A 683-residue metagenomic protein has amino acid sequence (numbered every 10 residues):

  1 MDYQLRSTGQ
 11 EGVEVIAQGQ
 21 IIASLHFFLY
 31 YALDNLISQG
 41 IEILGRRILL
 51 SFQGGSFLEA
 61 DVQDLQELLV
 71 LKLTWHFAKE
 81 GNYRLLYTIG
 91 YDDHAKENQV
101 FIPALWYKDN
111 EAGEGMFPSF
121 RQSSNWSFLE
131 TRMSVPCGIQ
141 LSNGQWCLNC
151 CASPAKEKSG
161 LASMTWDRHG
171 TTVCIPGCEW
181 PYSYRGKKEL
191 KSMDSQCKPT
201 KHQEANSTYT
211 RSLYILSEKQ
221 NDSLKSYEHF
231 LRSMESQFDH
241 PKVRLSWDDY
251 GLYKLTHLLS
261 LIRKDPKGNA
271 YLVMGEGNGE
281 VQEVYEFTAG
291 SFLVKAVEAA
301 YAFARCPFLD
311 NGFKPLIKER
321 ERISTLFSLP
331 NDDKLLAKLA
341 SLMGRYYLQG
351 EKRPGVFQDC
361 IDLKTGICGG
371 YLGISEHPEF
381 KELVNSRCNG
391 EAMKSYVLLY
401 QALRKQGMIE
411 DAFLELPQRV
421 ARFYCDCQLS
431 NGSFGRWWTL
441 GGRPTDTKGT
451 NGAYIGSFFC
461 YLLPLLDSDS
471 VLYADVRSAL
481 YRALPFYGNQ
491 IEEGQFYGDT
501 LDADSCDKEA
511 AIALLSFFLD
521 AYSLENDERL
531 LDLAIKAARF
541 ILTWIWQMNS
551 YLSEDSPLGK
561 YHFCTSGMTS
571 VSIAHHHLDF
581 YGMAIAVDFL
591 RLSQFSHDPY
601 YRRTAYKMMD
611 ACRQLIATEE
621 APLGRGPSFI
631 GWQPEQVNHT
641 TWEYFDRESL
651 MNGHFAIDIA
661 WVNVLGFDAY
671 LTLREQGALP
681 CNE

Functional and structural regions predicted by a protein language model:
F28-G55, A60-A205: Beta-strand/loop-rich accessory regions of lumenal/periplasmic or secreted enzymes, predominantly carbohydrate-active
P199-L224: Short Pro-Gly-centered flexible turn/kink motifs
Q203, N221-F292, K318-E321, T325-L326 (+7 more regions): Low-complexity, Ser/Thr/Pro/Gly-enriched N-terminal "stalk/linker" regions
S226-L261, G312-G350, K405-C427, D469-G488 (+3 more regions): Extended, well-ordered alpha-helical scaffold segments
K267-A289, F357-S386, S433-Y454, G494-L519 (+2 more regions): Carbohydrate-binding/catalytic loop surfaces
V297-K334, E391-I409, Y454-L472, A513-E528 (+4 more regions): Well-ordered alpha-helical scaffold segments within catalytic/enzyme domains
G370-L383, K394-A474, S523, I535-I545: Active-site lining segments of carbohydrate-active enzymes
V471, L480-D502, E525, R529-F655 (+1 more regions): Non-catalytic carbohydrate-binding regions of carbohydrate-active enzymes
